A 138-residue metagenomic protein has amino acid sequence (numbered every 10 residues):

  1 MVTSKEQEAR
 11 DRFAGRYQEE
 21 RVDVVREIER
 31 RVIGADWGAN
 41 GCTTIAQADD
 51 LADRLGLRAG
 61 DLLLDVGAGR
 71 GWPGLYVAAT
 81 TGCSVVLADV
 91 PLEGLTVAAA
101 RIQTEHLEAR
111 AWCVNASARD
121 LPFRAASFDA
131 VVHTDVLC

Functional and structural regions predicted by a protein language model:
M1-V32: N-terminal, positively charged/glycine-rich alpha-helical extensions of SAM-dependent methyltransferases
R31-G41: Class I SAM-dependent methyltransferase Rossmann-like catalytic core, especially the SAM/SAH-binding loop
G41-A59: Conserved alpha-helix/loop element of class I SAM-dependent methyltransferases that forms part of the SAM/SAH-binding
G60, F128-D129: Local beta-strand N-terminus motif with an aromatic residue
L62-D120: Class I SAM-dependent methyltransferase SAM/SAH-binding core
F123-A125: Short amphipathic alpha-helix with an adjacent loop that forms part of the alpha/beta core around
V132: A conserved beta-strand element that flanks and buttresses the S-adenosyl-L-methionine
D135-V136: Short catalytic micro-motifs in class I SAM-dependent methyltransferases
